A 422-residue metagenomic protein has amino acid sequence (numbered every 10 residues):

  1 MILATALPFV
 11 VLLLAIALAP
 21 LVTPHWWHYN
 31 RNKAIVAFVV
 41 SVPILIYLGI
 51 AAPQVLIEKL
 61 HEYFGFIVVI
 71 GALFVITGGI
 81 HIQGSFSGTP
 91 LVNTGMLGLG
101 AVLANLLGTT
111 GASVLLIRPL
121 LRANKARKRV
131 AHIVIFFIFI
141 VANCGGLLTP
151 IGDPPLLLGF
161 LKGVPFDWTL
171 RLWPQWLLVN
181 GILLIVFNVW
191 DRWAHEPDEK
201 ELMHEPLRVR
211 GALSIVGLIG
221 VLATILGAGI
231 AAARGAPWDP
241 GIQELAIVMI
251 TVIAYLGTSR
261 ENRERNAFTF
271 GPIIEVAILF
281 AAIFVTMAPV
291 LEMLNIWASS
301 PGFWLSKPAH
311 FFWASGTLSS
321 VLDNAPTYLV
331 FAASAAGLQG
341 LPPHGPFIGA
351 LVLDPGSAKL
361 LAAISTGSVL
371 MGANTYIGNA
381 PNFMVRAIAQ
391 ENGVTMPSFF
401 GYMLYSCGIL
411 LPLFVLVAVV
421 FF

Functional and structural regions predicted by a protein language model:
T5-L13, N30-L45, Y63-L73, R210-G220 (+2 more regions): Hydrophobic mid-bilayer segments of alpha-helices in multi-pass membrane transport proteins, especially secondary
A15-V36, E58, G84, V209 (+2 more regions): Flexible hinge motifs at transmembrane-helix junctions and intramembrane kinks/re-entrant loops in multi-pass membrane
P24-H25, I44-E62, F74-T89, V102-L115 (+4 more regions): Transmembrane alpha-helix boundary signature
H61-I70, W168-L184, G235-M249, W313-S319 (+1 more regions): Alpha-helical transmembrane segments
A104, V114-K128, I133-I135, V141 (+5 more regions): Membrane-interfacial helix-loop connectors
R129, L148-T149, L158, D167-V209 (+1 more regions): Juxtamembrane and boundary regions of transmembrane helices in multi-pass small-molecule transporters and channels
L183-P237, Q243: Long, contiguous bundles of hydrophobic transmembrane helices that form the permeation core of multi-pass
G220-Q339: Transmembrane helical segments that form the transport core of multi-pass membrane transport proteins
